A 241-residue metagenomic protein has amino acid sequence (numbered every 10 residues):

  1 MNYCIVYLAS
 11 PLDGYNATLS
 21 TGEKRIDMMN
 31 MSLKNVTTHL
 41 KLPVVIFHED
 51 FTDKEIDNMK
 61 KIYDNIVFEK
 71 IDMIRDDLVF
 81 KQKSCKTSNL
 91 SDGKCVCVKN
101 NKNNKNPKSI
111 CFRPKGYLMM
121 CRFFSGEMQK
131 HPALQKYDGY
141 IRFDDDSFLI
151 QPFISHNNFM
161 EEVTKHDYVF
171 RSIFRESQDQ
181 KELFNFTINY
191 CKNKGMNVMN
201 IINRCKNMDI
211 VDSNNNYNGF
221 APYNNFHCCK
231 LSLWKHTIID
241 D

Functional and structural regions predicted by a protein language model:
M1-M31: N-proximal low-complexity "stem/linker" segments adjacent to membrane-targeting elements
Y3, Y137-D138, D146, D167: Conserved acidic residues
M31-L42: Short, acidic, metal-binding catalytic loop of nucleotide-sugar glycosyltransferases
V45-D50: Short internal beta-strands
T52-N65: Short, aromatic/basic amphipathic alpha-helical patches
I62-K136: Active-site-proximal specificity loops/subdomain of glycosyltransferases
C95-C97, N101-C121, P132-A133, S147-D241: Conserved catalytic core of nucleotide-sugar-dependent glycosyltransferases
